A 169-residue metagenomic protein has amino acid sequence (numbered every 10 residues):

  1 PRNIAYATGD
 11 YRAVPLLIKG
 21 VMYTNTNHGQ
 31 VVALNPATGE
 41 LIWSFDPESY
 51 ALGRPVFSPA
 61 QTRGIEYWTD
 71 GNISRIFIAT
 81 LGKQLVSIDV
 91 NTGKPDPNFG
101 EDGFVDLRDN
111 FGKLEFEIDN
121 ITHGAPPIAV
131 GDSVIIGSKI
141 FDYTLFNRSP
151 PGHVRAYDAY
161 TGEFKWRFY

Functional and structural regions predicted by a protein language model:
P1-Y6, E40-R54, K94-F116, E163-Y169: Aromatic (tryptophan-biased) beta-strands that constitute blades/sheets of beta-rich domains
T8-T26, Q30, F57-Q84, D119-F146 (+1 more regions): Repeat-blade elements of multi-bladed beta-propeller folds
V21, P36-G39, P47-E48, Y67-W68: Structural core of flavin- and non-heme-iron oxidoreductases, emphasizing the beta-strand/alpha-helix scaffold
G82, G93-K94: Beta-rich strand-turn-strand
I88-G93, P150-F164: Beta-propeller blade signature
